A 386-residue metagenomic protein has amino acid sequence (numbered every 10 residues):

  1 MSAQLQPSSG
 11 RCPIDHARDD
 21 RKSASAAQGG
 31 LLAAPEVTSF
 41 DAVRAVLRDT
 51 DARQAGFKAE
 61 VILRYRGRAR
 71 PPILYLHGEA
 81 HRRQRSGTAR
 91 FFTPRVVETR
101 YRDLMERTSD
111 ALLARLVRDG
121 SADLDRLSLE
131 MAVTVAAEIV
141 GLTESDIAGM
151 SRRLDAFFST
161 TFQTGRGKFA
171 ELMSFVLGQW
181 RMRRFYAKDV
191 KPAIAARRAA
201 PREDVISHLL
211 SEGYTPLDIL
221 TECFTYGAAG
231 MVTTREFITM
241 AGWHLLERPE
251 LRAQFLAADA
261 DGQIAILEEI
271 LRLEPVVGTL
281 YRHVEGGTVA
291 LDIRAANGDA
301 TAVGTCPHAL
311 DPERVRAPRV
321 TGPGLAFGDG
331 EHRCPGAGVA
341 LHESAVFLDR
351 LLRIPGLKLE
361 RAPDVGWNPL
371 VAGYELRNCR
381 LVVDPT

Functional and structural regions predicted by a protein language model:
M1-T386: Cytochrome P450
